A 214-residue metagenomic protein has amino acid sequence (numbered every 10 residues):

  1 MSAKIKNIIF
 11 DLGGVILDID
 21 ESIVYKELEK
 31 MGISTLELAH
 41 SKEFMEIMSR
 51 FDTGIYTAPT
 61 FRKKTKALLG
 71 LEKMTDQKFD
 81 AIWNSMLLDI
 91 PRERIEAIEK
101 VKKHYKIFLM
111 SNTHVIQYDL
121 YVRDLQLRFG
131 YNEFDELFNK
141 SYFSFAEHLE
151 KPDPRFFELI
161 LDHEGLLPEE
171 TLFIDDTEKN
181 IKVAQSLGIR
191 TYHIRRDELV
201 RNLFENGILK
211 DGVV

Functional and structural regions predicted by a protein language model:
M1-I5, V122-V214: Asp-based, Mg2+/Mn2+-dependent phosphohydrolase catalytic module
A3-R92, K103, H114, Y118 (+1 more regions): N-terminal helical cap/lid subdomain that shapes the substrate entry/recognition surface in HAD-like hydrolases
I9, M110, F173-I174: Generic enzyme active-site microenvironment
D11-G14, G54, V101, L109 (+2 more regions): Generic structural signal for small/hydrophobic residues in well-ordered secondary structure, especially within
Y25, I95-E99, F157, I181: Short amphipathic alpha-helical segments and helix-helix/interface helices
L68, A97-K100, L159, H163: A generic secondary-structure signal
I95-Y142: Substrate-recognition/cap helix-loop segment adjacent to the acidic, metal-dependent catalytic center of Asp-based
